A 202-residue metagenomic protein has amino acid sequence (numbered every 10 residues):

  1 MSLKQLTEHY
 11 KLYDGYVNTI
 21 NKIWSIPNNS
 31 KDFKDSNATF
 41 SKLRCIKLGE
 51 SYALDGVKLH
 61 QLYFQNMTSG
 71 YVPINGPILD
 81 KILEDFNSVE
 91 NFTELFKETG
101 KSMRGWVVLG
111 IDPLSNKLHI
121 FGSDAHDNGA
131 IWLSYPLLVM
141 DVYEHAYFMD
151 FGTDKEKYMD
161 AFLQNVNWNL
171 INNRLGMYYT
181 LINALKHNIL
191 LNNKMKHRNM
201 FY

Functional and structural regions predicted by a protein language model:
M1-H197, F201-Y202: Feature for soluble, non-membrane regions of globular proteins
